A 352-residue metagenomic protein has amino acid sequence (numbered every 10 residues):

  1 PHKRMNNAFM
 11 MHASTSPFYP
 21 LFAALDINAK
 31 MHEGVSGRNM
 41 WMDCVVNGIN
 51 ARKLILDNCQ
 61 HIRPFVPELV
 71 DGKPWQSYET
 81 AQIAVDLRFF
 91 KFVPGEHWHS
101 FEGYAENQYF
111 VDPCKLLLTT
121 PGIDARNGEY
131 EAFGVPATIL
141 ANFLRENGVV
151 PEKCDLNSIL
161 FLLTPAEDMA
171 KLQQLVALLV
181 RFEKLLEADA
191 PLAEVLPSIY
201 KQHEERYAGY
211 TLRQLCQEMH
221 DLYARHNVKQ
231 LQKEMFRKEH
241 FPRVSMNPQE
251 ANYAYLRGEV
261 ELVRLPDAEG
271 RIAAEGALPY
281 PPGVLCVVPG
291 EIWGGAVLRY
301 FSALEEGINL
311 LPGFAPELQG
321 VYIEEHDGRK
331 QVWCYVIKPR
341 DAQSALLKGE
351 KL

Functional and structural regions predicted by a protein language model:
P1-A8, A13-I27: Active-site PLP attachment segment
H12, P20, H32, C286 (+1 more regions): Functionally constrained cores in energy, signaling, and assembly domains
D26-G34: Short glycine/serine- and small hydrophobic-enriched flexible loop segments
V35-L352: Non-catalytic terminal extensions of PLP-dependent enzymes
